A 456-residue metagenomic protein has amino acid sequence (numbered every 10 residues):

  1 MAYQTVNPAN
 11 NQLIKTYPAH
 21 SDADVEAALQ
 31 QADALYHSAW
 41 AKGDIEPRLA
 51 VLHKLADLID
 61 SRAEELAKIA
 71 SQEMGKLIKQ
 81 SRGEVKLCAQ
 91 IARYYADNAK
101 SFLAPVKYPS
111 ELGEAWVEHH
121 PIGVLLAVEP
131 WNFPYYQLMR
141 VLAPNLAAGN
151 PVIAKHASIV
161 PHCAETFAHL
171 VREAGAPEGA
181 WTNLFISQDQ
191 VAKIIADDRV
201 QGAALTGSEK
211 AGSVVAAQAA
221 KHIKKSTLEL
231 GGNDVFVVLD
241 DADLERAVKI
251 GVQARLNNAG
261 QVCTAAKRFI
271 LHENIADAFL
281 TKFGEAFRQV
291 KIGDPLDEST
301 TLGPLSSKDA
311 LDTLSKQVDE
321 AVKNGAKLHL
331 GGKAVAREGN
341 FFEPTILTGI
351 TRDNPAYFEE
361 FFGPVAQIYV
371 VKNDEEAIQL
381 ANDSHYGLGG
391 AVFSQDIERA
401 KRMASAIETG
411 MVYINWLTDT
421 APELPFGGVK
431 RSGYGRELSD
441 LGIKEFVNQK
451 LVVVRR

Functional and structural regions predicted by a protein language model:
M1-G113: N-terminal Rossmann-like NAD(P)+-binding subdomain of aldehyde/semialdehyde dehydrogenases
P8, D22-V25, I45, A63 (+5 more regions): Residues at or immediately preceding the N-termini of alpha-helices
N10-T16, V200, V237, K291 (+3 more regions): Conserved C-terminal structural/oligomerization subdomain of aldehyde/semialdehyde dehydrogenase
N11, R48, A70, A92 (+9 more regions): Residue-level signal for inorganic ion chemistry
I14, K210-T351, I414: ALDH superfamily catalytic-core signature
I14-H20, Y36-A41, A127, F236-L239 (+5 more regions): Short, well-ordered beta-strand elements within core beta-sheets of diverse protein domains
D33-Y36, W40, A56-A63, A67 (+18 more regions): Structural signal for hydrophobic packing residues in well-ordered secondary-structure cores of soluble enzyme domains
A104-R246, V371: Rossmann-like NAD(P) dinucleotide-binding subdomain of oxidoreductase/dehydrogenase enzymes
